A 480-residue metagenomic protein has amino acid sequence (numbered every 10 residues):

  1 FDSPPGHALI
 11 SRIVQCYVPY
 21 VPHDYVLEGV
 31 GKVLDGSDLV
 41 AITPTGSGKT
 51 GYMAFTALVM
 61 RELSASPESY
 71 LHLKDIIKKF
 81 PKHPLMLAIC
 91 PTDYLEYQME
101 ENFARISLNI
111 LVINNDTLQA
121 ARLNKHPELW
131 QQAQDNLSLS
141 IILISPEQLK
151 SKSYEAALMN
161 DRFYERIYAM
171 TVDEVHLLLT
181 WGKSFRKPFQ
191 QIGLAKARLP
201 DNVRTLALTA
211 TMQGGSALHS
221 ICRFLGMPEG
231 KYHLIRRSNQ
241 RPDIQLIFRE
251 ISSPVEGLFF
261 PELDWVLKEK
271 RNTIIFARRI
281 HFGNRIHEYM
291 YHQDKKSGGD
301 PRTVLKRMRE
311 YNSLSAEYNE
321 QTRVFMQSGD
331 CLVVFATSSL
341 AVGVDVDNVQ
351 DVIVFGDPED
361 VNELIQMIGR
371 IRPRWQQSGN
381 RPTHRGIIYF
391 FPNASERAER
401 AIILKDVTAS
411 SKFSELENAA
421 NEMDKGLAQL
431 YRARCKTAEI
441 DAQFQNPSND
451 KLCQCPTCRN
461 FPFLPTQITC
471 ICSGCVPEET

Functional and structural regions predicted by a protein language model:
F1-P44, G51-E62: Conserved pre-motif I regulatory segment
G31-D38, K49-P81, N102, A195-R198 (+1 more regions): Walker A/P-loop NTP-binding motif
T50-Y52, P67-R122, S145-K150, T211-L218 (+1 more regions): Conserved Walker A/P-loop ATP-binding site and its immediately adjacent core in helicase/helicase-like ATPase domains
Y97, E101, L118-A169, L177-T180: Conserved helix/coil segment N-terminal to the catalytic DExD/H
M99, A120, K150-A156, E174-Q190 (+3 more regions): Conserved ATPase-coupling elements of RecA-like P-loop NTPase cores
N160-A169, E174-R236: Post-DEXD/H (motif II) to motif III coupling segment of the RecA-like Helicase ATP-binding lobe
L218-S220, G230-M290: Conserved interdomain linker/interface between the two RecA-like ATPase lobes of SF2 helicase motors
W265-M290, D294-T480: C-terminal helicase lobe
